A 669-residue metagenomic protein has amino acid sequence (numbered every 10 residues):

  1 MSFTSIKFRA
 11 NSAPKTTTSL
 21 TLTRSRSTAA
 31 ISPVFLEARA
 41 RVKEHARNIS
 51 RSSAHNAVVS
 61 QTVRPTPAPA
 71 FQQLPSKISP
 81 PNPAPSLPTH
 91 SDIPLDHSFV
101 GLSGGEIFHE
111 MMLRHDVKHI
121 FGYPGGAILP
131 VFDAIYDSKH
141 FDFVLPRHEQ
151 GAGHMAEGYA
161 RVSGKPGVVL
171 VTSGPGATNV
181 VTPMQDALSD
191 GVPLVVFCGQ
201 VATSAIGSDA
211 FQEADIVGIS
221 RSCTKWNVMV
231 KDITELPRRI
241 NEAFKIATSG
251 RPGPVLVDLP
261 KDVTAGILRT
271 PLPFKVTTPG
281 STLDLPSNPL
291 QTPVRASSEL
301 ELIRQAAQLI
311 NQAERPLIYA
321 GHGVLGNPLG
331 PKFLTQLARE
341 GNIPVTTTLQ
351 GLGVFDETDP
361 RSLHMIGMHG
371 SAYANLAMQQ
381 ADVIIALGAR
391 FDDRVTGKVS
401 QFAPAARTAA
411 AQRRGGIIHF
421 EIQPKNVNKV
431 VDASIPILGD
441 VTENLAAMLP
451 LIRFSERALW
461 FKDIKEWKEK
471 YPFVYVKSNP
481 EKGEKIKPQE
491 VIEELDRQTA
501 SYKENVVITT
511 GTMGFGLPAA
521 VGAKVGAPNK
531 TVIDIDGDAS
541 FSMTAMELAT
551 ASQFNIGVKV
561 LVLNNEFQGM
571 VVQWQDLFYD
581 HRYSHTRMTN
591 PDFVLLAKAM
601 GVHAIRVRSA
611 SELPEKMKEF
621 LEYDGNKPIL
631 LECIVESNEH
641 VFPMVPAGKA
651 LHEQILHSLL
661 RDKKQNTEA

Functional and structural regions predicted by a protein language model:
M1-V42: N-terminal chloroplast transit peptides
F3, A30, F35, R39 (+6 more regions): Conserved acidic/glycine
K7, F35-K43, R51, H55-L459 (+4 more regions): N-terminal alpha/beta PP-like core and its mobile active-site loop of ThDP/TPP-dependent enzymes
F108-H109, L113-H115, V131-I135, E466-G516 (+2 more regions): Active-site diphosphate/adenylate-binding microenvironment
A205-Q212, N428-V430, L438, L445-M448 (+3 more regions): Thiamine diphosphate
P252-V255, F454-Y471, N505, L630: Flexible, glycine/charged-enriched surface loops at secondary-structure junctions
V257-A265, K465-Y471, I634-N638, A647: A short, charged, Gly/Pro-tolerant segment at domain boundaries
G321-G326, P480-G483, G537-A539: Conserved short loop/turn motifs at secondary-structure junctions
